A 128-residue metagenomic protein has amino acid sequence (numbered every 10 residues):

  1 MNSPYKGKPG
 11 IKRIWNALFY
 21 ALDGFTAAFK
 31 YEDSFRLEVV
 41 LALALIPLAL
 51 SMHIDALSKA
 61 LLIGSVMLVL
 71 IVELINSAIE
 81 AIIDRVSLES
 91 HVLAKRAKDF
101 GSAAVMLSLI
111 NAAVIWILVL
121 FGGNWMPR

Functional and structural regions predicted by a protein language model:
M1-A78, V86, S90, A104-R128: Hydrophobic alpha-helical transmembrane segments
D84-D99: Basic, amphipathic juxtamembrane/active-site segments that coordinate anionic phosphate or diphosphate groups
